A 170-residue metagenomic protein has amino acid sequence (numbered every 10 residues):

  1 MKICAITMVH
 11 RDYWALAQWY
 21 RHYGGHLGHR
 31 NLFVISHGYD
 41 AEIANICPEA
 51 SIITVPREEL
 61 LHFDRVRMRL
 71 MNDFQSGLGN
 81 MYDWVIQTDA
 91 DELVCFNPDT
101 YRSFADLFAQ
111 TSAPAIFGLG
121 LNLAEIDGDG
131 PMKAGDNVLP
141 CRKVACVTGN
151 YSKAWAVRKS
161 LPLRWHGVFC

Functional and structural regions predicted by a protein language model:
K2-C4: Cell-envelope/extracellular polymer assembly enzymes that use nucleotide-activated donors
T7-Q18, G38: Active-site beta-to-alpha loop of glycosyltransferases that engages the nucleotide-sugar donor
R21-R30: Short, acidic, metal-binding catalytic loop of nucleotide-sugar glycosyltransferases
H29, Y82, Q110-A113: Short, high-confidence coil segments that cap the C-terminus of an alpha-helix and link into the following beta-strand
V34, V85-D89, C95, A115-L119: A structural signal for short, well-ordered beta-strand segments and their strand-loop junctions that often border
Y39-D40, D91-L93, L121-A124: Short, solvent-exposed loop/turn segments at secondary-structure junctions
D40-Q87, C95-F96: Active-site-proximal specificity loops/subdomain of glycosyltransferases
D64-N72, F96-C170: Catalytic-site signature of metal-activated, phosphate-bearing donor transferases, centered on the GT-A/GT-A-like
